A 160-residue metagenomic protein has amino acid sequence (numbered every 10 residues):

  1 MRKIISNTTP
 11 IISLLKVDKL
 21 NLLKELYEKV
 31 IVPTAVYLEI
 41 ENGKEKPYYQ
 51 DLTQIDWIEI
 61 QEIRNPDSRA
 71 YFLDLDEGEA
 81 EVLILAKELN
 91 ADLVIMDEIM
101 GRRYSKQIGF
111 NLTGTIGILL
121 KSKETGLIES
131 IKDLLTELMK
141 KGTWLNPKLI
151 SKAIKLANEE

Functional and structural regions predicted by a protein language model:
R2-A91, I99, I108-F110, D133 (+2 more regions): Active-site-proximal, substrate-binding regions of enzyme catalytic domains and RNA-binding/basic surfaces
M96: Short beta-strand and adjacent tight-turn residues that come in two discontinuous sequence segments and form the edges
R102-E160: Acidic, PIN/NYN-like endoribonuclease modules and their adjacent C-terminal/linker elements
